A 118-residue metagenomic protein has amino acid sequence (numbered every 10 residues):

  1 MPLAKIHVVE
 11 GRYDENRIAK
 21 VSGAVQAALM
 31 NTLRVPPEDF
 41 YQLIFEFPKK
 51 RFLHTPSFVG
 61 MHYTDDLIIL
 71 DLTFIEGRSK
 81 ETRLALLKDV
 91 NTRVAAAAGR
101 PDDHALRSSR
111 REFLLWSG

Functional and structural regions predicted by a protein language model:
M1-G118: A domain-level signal for the structural core that forms small-molecule/cofactor-binding pockets and catalytic centers
